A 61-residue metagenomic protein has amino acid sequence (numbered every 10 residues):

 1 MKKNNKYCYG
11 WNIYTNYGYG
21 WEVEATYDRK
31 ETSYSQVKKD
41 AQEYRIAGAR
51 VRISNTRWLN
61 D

Functional and structural regions predicted by a protein language model:
M1-Y7, T56-D61: Short intrinsically disordered terminal tails
K2-A25: Short aromatic-glycine-(Arg/Gly/Cys) micro-motifs in beta-strand/loop hairpins
N4, D28, Q42-Y44: Sterically constrained small-residue positions within well-ordered secondary structures of folded domains
G10, G20, Y34, E43 (+1 more regions): Low-complexity, intrinsically disordered short peptide segments enriched in small/polar/basic residues
Y19-S35, R52-W58: A short, exposed loop/beta-hairpin motif centered on an aromatic-Gly-Thr core
K38-D61: Short, mixed-charge low-complexity intrinsically disordered segments
